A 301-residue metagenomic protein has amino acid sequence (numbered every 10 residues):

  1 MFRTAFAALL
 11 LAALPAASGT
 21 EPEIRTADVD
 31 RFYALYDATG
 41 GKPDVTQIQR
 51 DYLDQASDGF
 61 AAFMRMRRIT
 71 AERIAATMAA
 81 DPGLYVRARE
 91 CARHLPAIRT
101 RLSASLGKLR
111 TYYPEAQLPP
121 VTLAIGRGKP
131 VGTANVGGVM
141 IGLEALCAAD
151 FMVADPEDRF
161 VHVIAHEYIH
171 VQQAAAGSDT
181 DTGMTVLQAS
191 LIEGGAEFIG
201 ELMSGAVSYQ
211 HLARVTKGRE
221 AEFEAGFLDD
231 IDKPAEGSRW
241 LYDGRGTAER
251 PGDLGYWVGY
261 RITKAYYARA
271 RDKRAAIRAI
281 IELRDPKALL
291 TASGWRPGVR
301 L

Functional and structural regions predicted by a protein language model:
M1-F6: Bacterial N-terminal signal peptides that target proteins for export
A7-P22: Bacterial Sec-dependent signal peptides at the C-terminal "C-region" and cleavage site
S18-A75: N-terminal mature-domain "stem" immediately C-terminal to a signal peptide or N-terminal signal-anchor/transmembrane
E21-P43, G183-G226, R296: Post-HExxH zinc-binding segment in Zn-dependent metallohydrolases
F32-K42, D51, Q55, K108-A116 (+5 more regions): Structured segments of extracytoplasmic/periplasmic soluble domains in secreted or envelope-associated proteins
Q49-S57, V121-V131, E282-D285: Acidic helix-start/capping segments at beta-turn-to-alpha-helix junctions
A75-Y209, A213: Acidic/His-rich structured neighborhood in mature extracellular/periplasmic domains
L228-L301: Pan-zinc metallopeptidase signature
